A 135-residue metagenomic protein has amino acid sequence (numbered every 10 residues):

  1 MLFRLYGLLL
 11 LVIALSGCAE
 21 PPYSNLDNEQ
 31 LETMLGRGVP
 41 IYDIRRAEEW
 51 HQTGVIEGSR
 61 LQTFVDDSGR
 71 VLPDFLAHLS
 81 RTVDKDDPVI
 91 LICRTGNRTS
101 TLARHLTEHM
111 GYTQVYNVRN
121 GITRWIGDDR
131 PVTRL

Functional and structural regions predicted by a protein language model:
L2-Y6, C18-R37, A47-P88, N97-L135: Rhodanese-like catalytic fold shared by cysteine-dependent sulfurtransferases and DSP/PTP-type phosphatases
I41-D43: Structural scaffold elements adjacent to functional motifs in cytosolic proteins
I92-C93: Short, surface-exposed ligand- or partner-binding patches at beta-edge/loop junctions that are enriched in aromatics
